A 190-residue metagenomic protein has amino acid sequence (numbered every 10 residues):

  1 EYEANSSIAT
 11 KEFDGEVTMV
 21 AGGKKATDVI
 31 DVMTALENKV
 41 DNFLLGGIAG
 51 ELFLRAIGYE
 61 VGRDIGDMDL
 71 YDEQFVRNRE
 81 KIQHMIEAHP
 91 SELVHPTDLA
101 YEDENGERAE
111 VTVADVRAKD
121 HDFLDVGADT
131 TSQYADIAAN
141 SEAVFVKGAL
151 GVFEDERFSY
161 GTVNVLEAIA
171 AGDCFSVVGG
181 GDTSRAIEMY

Functional and structural regions predicted by a protein language model:
E1-Y190: Active-site loop-to-helix "anion-binding N-cap" substructures in soluble metabolic enzymes
